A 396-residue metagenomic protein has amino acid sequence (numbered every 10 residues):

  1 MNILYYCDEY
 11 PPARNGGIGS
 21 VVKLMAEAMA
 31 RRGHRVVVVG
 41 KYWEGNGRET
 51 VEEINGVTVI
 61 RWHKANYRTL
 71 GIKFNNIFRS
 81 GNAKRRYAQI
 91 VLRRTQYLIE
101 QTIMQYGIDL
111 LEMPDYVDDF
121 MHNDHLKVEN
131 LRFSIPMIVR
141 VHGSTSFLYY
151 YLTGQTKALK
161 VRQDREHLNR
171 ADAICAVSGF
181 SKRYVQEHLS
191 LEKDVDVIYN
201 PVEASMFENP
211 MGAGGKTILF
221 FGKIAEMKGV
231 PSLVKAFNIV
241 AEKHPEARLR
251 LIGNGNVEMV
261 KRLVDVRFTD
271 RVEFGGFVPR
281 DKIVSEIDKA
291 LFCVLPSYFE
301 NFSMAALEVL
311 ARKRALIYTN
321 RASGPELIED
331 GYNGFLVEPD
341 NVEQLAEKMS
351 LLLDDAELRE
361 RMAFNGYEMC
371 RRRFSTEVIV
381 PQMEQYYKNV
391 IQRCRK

Functional and structural regions predicted by a protein language model:
T156-I174: Membrane-proximal helix-turn-helix segments that form the acceptor-binding/catalytic region of lipid-linked
F180, P201: Carbohydrate-associated surface elements
M211-K228, V234-F237, R250: Conserved donor-binding/catalytic core segment of Leloir-type glycosyltransferases
F221, R248-K261, G276-F277: Glycosyltransferase donor-sugar binding loop
K261-D281: Nucleotide-activated donor-binding/catalytic signature segment of Leloir-type glycosyltransferases, i.e., the conserved
Y298: Aromatic "clamp/platform" in nucleotide-sugar-dependent glycosyltransferases that forms part of the donor/acceptor
A315-Y318: Short hydrophobic beta-strand element within catalytic cores of glycosyltransferases and related nucleotide-activated
D330-G331, F335-V342, L351-E357: Conserved acidic donor-binding segment of nucleotide-sugar-dependent glycosyltransferases
